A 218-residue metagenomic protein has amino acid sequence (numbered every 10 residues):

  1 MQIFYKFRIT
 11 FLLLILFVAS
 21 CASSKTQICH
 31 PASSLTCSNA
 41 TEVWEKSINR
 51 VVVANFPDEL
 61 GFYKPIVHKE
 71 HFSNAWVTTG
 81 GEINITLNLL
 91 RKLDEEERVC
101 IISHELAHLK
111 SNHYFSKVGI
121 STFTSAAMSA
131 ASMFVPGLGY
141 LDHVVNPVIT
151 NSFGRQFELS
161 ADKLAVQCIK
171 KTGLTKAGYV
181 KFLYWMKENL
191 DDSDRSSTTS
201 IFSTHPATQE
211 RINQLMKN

Functional and structural regions predicted by a protein language model:
M1-Y5: N-terminal secretory signal peptides that target proteins for export/translocation
F7-I9, I212: Hydrophobic alpha-helical segments, especially transmembrane helices and their immediate juxtamembrane helical caps
I9-A19: Bacterial N-terminal signal peptides
C21-N218: A Zn2+-metalloprotease active-site environment signal
